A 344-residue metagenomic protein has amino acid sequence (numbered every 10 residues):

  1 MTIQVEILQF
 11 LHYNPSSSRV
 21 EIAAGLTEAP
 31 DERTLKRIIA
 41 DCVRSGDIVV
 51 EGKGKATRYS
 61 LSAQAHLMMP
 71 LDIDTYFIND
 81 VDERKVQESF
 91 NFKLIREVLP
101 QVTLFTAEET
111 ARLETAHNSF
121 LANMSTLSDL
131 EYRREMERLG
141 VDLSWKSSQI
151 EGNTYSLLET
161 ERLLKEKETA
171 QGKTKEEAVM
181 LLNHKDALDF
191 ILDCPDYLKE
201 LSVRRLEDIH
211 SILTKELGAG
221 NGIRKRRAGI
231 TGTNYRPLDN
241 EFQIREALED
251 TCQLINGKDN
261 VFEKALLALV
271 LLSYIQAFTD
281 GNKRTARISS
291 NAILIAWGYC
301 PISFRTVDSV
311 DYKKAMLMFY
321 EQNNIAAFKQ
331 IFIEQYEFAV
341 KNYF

Functional and structural regions predicted by a protein language model:
M1-F344: FIC/Doc superfamily catalytic core
